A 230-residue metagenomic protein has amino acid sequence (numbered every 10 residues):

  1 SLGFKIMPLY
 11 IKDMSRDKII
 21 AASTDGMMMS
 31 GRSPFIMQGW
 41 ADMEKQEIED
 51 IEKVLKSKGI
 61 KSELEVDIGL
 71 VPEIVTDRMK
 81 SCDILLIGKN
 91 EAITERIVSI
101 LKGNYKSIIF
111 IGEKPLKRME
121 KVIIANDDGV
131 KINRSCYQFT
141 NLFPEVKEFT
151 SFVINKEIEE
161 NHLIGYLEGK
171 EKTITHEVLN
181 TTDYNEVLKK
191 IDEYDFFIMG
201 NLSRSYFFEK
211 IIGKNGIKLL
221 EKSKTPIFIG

Functional and structural regions predicted by a protein language model:
S1-G31, G103, R118-L179, K190 (+1 more regions): Small/aliphatic-rich secondary-structure junction motif
D13-R16, D25, P34-Q38, D42-L85 (+4 more regions): Structural beta-alpha unit
E44, I48, I97, S135-C136 (+2 more regions): Short, highly selective alpha-helical patches that border small-molecule cofactor pockets in redox/cofactor-processing
E49-K58, T94-E95, I158-L167: Short, charged N-terminal beta->alpha structural module
V66, L70, E91-A92, K114 (+2 more regions): Short beta->alpha linker loops
P72-E73, T94, I132-N133, E160 (+1 more regions): Short, well-ordered alpha-helical microsegments
D77-V146, K222-G230: Intrinsically disordered or low-complexity boundary/linker segments at protein termini and domain junctions
